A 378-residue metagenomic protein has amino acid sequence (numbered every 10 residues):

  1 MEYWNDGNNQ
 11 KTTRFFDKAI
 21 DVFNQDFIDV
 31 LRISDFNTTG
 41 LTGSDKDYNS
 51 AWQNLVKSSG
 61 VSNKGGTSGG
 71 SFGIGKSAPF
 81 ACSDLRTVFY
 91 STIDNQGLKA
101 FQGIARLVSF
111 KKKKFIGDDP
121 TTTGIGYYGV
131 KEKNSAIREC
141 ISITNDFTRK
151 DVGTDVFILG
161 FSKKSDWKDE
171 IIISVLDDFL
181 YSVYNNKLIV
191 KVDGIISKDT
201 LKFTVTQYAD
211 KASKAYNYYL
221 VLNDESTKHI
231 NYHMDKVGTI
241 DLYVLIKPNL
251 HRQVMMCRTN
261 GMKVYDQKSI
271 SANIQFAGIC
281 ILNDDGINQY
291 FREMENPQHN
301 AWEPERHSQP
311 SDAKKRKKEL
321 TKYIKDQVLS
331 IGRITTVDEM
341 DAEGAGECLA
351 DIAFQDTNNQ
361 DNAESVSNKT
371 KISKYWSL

Functional and structural regions predicted by a protein language model:
W4-D6, A105-T122, T204-Y216: Acidic, Ser/Thr-rich peripheral helices and adjacent loops at domain boundaries
W4-T13, W167-D177, K317: Well-ordered, non-membrane alpha-helical segments in soluble/globular domains
N8-K112: Flexible ATP-lid and adjacent glycine-rich G1/G2 motifs of the Bergerat
V22-F23, K187-K236: Long, K/E/R/D-enriched contiguous segments that form extended
F27-D29, V152, F276: Core residues of folded domains in eukaryotic genome-function proteins
D35-G40, A78, D94, G160-S162 (+2 more regions): Short, flexible loop/turn elements at secondary-structure junctions
G117-V192: ATP-binding catalytic core of ATPases
S165-W167, S182, A212-L378: Charged regulatory segments coupled to nucleotide-binding catalytic modules in large multidomain enzymes
